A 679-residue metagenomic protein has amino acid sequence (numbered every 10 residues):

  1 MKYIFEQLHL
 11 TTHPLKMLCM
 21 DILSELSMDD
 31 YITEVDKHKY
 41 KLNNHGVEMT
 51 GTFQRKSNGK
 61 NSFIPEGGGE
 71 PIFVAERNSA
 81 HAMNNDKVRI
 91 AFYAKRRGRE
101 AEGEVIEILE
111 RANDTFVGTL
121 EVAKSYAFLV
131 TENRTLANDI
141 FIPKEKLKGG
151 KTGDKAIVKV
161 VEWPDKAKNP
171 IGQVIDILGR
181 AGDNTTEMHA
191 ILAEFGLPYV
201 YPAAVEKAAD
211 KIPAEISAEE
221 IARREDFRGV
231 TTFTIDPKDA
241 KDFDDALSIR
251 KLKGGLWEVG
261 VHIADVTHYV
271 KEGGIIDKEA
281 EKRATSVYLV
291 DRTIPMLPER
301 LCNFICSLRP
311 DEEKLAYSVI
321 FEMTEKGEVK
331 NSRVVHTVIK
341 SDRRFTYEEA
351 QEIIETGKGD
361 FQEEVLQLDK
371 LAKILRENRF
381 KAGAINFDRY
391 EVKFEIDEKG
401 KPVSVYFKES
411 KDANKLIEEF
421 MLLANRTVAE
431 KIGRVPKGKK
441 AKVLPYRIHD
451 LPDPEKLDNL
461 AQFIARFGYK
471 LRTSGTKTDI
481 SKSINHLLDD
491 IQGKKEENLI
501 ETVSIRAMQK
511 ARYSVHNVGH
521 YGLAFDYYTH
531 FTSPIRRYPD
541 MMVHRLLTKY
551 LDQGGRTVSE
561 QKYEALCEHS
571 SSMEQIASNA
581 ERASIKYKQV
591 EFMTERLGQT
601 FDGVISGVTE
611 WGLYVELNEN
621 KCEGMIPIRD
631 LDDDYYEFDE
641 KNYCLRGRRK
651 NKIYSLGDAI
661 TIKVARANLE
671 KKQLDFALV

Functional and structural regions predicted by a protein language model:
M1-G260, T267-E312, F345, C644-L645 (+2 more regions): Charge-lined substrate channels and their catalytic hotspots, especially those that engage the 3′ end of RNA
E6, I157, W163-P164, R180 (+4 more regions): Electropositive polyanion-binding surfaces
S62-G67, F73, F128-N133, Y614-E619 (+2 more regions): Short, acidic/hydrophobic/Gly-rich beta-strand patch recurrent on exposed beta strands that often constitutes part
E70-A75, L136-I142, K621-D639: A short macromolecule-binding patch
D86, G103, E107, P627-E670 (+1 more regions): Intrinsically disordered, low-complexity linker and terminal regions at domain boundaries
